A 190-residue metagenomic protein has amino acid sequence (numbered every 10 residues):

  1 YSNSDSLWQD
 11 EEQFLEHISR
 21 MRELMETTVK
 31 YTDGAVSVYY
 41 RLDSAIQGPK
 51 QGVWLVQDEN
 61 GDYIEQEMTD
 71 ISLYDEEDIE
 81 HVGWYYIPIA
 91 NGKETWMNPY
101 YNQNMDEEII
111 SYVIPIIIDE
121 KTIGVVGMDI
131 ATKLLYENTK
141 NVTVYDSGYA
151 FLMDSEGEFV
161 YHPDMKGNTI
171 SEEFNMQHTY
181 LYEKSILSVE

Functional and structural regions predicted by a protein language model:
Y1-A90: Extracytoplasmic/periplasmic sensory segments of membrane signal-transduction proteins
S6-E16, I118-V126, N141-S155, V160: Membrane-proximal N-terminal soluble sensing/regulatory segments of transmembrane proteins
D33, G92, T143-D146: Structural motif
V36, G52, S111-Y112, S147-Y149: Short loop/turn microsegments at loop-to-beta-strand junctions
L42, I130, D154: Residues that line or immediately flank small-molecule/substrate-binding pockets and catalytic motifs
I46, N102, D119, E158 (+1 more regions): Surface-exposed, flexible loop/turn segments at secondary-structure boundaries
E59-T132, E137: Extracytoplasmic/periplasmic ligand-binding sensor regions of membrane-associated signaling proteins
K133-E190: Intrinsic low-complexity, intrinsically disordered coil/linker regions enriched in small/polar and charged residues
